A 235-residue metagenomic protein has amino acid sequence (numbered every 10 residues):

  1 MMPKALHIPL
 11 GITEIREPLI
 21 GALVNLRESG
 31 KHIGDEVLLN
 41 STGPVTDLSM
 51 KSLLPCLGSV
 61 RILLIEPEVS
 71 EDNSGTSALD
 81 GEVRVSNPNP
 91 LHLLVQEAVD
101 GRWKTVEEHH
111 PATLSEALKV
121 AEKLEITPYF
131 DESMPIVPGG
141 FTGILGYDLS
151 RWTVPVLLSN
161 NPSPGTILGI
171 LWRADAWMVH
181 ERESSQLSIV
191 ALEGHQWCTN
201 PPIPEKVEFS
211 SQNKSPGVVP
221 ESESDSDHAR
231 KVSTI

Functional and structural regions predicted by a protein language model:
M1-I235: Signature of the chorismate-utilizing enzyme
